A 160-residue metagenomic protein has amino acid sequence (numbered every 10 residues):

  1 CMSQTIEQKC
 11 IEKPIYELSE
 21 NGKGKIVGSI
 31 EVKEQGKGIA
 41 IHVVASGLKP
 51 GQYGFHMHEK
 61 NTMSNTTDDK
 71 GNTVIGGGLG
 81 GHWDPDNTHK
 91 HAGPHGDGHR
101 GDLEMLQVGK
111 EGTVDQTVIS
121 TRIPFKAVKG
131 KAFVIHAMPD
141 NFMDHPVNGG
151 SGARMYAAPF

Functional and structural regions predicted by a protein language model:
C1-Q52, M57-F160: N-terminal leader/targeting pre-sequences
